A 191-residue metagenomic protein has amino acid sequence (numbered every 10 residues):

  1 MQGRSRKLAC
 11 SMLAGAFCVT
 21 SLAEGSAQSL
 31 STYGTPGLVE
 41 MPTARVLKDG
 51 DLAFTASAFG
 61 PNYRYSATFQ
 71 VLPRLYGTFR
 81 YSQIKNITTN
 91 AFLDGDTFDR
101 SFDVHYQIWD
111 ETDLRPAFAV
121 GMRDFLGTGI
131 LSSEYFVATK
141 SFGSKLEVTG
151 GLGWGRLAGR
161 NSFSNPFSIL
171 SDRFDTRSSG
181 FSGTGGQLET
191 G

Functional and structural regions predicted by a protein language model:
M1-T32: Cleavable N-terminal export/targeting peptides
G25-S133, T139-L146, G150, W154-G159 (+1 more regions): Transmembrane beta-barrel domains of Gram-negative outer membranes and organellar outer membranes
F163: Short aromatic-enriched loop/helix-cap "lid" or pocket-rim segments at secondary-structure transitions that line
